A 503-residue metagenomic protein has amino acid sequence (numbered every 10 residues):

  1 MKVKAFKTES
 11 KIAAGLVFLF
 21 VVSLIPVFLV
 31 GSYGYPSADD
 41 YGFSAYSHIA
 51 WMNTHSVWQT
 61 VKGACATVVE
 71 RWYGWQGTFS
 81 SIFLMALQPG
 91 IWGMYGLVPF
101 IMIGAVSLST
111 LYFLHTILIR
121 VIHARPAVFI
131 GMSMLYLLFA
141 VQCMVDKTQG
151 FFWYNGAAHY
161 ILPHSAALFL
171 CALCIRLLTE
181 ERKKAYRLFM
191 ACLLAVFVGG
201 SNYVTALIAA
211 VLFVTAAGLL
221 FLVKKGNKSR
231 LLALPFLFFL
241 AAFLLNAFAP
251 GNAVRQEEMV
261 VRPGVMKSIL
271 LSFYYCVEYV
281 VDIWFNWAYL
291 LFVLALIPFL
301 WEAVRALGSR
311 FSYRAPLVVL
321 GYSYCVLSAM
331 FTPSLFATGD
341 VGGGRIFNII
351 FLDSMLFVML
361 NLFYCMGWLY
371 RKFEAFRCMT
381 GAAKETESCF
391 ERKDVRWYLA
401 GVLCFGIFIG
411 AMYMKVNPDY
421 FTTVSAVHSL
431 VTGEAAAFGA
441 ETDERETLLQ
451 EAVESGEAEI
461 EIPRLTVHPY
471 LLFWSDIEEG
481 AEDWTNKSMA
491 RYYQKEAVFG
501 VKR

Functional and structural regions predicted by a protein language model:
M1-I25: Start-transfer (signal-anchor) and selected internal transmembrane alpha helices of multi-pass inner/ER membrane
P26-G96, M102, Y154, G199 (+1 more regions): Transmembrane catalytic cores of multi-pass membrane glycosyltransferases and polysaccharide-assembly enzymes
D39, R125-I175, N202, A329-F363: Membrane-interface micro-motifs in multi-pass membrane enzymes
I101-P126, I130-G131, Y136, F169: Transmembrane-helix motifs of polytopic, lipid-linked glycan transferases
V106-I117, A166-L178, V211-G218, V293-L300 (+1 more regions): Transmembrane alpha-helical segments
R176-F197: Short hydrophobic alpha-helices at membrane interfaces in multi-pass membrane enzymes
L307, R314-L320, W368-N417: Signature aromatic-anchored transmembrane alpha helix within multi-pass, membrane-resident enzymes that catalyze glycan
G344, Y398-E482: Membrane-embedded, lumen/periplasm-facing catalytic core of multi-pass transferases that use lipid-linked donors
